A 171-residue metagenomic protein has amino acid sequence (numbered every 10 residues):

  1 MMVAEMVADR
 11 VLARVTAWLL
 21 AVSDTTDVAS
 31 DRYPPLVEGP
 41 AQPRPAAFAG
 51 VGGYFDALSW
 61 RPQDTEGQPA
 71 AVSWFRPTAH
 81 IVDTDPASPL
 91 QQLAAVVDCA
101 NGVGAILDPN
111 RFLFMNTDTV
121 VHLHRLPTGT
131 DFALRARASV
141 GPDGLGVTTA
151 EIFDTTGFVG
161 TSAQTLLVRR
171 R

Functional and structural regions predicted by a protein language model:
M1-R171: Terminal targeting signals and extreme-terminal segments of soluble enzymes
